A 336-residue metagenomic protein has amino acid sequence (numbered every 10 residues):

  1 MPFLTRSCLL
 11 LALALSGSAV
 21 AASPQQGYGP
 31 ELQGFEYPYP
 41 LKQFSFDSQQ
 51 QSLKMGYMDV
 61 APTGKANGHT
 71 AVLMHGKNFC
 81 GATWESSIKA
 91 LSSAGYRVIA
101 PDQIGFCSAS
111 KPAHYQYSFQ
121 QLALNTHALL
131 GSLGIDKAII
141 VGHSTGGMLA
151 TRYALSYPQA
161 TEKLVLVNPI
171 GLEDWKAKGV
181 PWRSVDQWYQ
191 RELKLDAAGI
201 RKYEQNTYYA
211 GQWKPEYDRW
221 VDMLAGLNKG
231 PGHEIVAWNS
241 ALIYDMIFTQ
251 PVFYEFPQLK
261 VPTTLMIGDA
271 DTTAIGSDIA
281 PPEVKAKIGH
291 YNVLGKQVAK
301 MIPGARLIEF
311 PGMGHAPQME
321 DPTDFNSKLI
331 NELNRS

Functional and structural regions predicted by a protein language model:
P30-P62: N-terminal cap/lid segment of alpha/beta-hydrolase-fold proteins
Q49, L53, M58-S108, K328: Conserved HGGG/HGGXW glycine-rich cap/lid loop of the alpha/beta-hydrolase fold
Q120-A138: Conserved acidic catalytic loop of the alpha/beta-hydrolase fold
G142, G146, A150: Gly/Ala-rich beta-loop-alpha elbow adjacent to hydrolase catalytic centers
T151, L155, L164-L195: Flexible "cap/lid" loop of the alpha/beta hydrolase fold
L195-P257: Conserved alpha/beta-hydrolase catalytic His-Asp/Glu region
K229-G295, K300: Conserved serine/cysteine hydrolase catalytic core
N292-S336: Catalytic active-site module of serine/aspartate enzymes centered on a nucleophile-bearing elbow/loop
